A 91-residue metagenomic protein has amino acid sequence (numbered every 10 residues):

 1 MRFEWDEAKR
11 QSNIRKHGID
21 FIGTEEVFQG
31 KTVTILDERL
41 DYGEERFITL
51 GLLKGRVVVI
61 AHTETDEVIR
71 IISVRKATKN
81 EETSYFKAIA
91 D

Functional and structural regions predicted by a protein language model:
M1-D91: Ribonuclease/tRNase effector modules and their secretory precursors
